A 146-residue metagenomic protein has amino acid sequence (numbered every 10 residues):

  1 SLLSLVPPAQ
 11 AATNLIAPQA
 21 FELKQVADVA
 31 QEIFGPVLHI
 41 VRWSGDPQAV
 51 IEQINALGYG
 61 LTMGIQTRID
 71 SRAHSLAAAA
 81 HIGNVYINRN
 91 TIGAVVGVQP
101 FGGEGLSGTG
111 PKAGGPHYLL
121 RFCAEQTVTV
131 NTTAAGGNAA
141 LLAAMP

Functional and structural regions predicted by a protein language model:
P7-P146: Conserved C-terminal structural/oligomerization subdomain of aldehyde/semialdehyde dehydrogenase
